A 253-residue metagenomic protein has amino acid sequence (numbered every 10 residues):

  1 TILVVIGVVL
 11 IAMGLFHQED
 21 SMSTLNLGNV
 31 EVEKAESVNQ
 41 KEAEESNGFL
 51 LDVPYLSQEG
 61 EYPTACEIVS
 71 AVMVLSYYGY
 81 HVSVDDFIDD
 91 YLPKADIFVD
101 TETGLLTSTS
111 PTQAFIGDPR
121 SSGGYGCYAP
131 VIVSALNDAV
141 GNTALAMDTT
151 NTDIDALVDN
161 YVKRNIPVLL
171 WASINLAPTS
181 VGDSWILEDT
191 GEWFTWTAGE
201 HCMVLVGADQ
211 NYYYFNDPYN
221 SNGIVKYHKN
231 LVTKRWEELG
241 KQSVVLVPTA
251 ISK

Functional and structural regions predicted by a protein language model:
T1-S134, I174-L176, G182-W196, S252-K253: Active-site-adjacent structural segments surrounding the nucleophilic cysteine of cysteine proteases and isopeptidases
S70, N151, A172-L176, G207-D209 (+1 more regions): A mature extracytoplasmic/lumenal domain signature
S121-A156, Y161: Extracellular-facing segments of soluble proteins and assemblies that are Gly/Ser/Thr-biased and enriched in aromatics
G141-L145, K163-L169, D209-N211: Loop/turn elements at helix/coil->beta-strand transitions in domains of secreted/extracellular proteins
L145-A146, R164, Q242, T249: A surface/extracellular/periplasmic glyco- and lipid-processing/surface-interacting theme
T152, A156-W171, A177: ...with weaker cross-activation on analogous glycine-rich loops/strands in unrelated enzymes
D155-L157, P178-G182, G223-K226: Extracytoplasmic/secreted cell-surface and envelope-processing proteins
S184-T197, M203-K253: Noncatalytic regulatory segments and standalone regulatory/sensor domains
